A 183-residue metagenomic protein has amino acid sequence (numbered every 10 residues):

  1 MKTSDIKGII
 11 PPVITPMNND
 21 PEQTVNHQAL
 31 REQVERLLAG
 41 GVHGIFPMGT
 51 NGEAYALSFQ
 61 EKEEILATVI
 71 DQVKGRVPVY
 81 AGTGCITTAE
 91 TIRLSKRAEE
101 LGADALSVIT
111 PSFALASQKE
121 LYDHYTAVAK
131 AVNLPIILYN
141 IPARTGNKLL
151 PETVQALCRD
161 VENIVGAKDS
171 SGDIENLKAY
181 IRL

Functional and structural regions predicted by a protein language model:
M1-K2, L157: Short, conserved catalytic or adaptor-binding loops enriched in Gly and charged residues
K2-K148: Active-site beta->alpha loop and helix N-cap motifs at the rims of alpha/beta catalytic domains
K130-A131, A143-L183: Catalytic alpha/beta core domains of metabolic enzymes, predominantly
